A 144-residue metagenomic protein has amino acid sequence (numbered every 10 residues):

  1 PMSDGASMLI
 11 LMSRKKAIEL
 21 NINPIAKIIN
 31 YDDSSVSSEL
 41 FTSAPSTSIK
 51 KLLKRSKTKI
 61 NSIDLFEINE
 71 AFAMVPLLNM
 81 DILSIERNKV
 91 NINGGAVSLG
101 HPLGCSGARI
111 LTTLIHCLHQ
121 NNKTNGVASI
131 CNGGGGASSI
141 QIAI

Functional and structural regions predicted by a protein language model:
P1-I144: Claisen-condensing/thiolase-fold acyl-transfer catalytic domains that form or cleave C-C bonds in fatty acid
